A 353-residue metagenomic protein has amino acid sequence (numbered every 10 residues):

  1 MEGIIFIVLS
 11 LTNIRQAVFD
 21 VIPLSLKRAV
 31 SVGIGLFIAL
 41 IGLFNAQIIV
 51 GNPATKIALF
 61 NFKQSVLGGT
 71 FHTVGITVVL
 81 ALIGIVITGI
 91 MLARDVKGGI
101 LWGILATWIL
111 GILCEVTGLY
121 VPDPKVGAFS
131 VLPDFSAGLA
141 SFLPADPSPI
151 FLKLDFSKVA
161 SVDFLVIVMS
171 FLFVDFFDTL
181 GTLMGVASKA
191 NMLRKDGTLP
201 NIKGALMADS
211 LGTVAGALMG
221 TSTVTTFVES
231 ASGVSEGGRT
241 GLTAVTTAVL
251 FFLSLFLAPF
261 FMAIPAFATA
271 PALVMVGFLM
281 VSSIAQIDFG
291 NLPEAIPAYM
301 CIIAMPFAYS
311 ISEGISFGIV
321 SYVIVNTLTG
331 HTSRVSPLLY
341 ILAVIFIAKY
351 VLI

Functional and structural regions predicted by a protein language model:
M1-I34, G185-I284: Helix-loop-helix junctions within the multi-pass membrane cores of secondary transporters/permeases
E2-S10, V32-Q47, V78-A93, G103-V116 (+7 more regions): Hydrophobic core segments of alpha-helical transmembrane domains in multi-pass membrane transport and ion-translocation
I5, I22, L26, F71-G75 (+6 more regions): Hydrophobic alpha-helical transmembrane segments of multi-pass membrane proteins
A17-K27, L36-I90, T117-F156: Inter-helical loop and helix-membrane interface segments of multi-pass membrane transporters/permeases
S25, A29, V74-L80, G99-L101 (+4 more regions): Loop-to-transmembrane alpha-helix initiation sites
F60-V66, I104, W108-K203, V344-A348: Helix-loop-helix hairpins and the membrane-proximal interhelical loops of multi-pass alpha-helical transport proteins
F71-G75, K153-D163, T198-L199, D288-L292 (+1 more regions): Helix-boundary and loop/linker segments of multi-pass membrane transporters
I90-L101, S235-G241, S282-P293, A308-S312 (+1 more regions): Membrane-helix interface "capping/anchor" motifs
